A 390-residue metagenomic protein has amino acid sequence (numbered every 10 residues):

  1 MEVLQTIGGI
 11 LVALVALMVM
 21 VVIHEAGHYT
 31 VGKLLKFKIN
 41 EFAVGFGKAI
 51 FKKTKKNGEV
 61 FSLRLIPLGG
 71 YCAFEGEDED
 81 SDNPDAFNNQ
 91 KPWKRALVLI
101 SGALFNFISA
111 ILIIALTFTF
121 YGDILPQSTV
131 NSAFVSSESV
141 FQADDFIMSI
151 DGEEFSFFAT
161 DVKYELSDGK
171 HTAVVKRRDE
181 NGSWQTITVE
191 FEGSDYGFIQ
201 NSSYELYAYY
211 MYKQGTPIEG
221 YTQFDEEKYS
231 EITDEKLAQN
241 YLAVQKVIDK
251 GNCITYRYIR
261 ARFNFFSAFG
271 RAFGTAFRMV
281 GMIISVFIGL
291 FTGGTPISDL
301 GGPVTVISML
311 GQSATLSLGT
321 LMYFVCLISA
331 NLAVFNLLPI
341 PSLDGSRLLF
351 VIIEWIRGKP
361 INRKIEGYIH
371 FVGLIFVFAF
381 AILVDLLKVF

Functional and structural regions predicted by a protein language model:
Q5-D82, I328-A330, F335-R357: Small-residue-rich helix-interface/hinge motifs
Q5-T6, T315-F324: Membrane-interfacial loop-to-helix junctions in multi-pass transporters
V12, A16, I23, K33-L34 (+4 more regions): Internal alpha-helical transmembrane segments
H24, L63, D144-I147, A173-V175 (+5 more regions): Terminal peptide-recognition signature
D78-W93, F105-T292, L300: PDZ peptide-recognition modules
L97-I108, T320-L337, L343: Pore domain of cation channels
G358-I375: Interfacial loop-to-transmembrane junctions
I382-F390: Juxtamembrane boundary at the C-terminal end of a transmembrane helix
